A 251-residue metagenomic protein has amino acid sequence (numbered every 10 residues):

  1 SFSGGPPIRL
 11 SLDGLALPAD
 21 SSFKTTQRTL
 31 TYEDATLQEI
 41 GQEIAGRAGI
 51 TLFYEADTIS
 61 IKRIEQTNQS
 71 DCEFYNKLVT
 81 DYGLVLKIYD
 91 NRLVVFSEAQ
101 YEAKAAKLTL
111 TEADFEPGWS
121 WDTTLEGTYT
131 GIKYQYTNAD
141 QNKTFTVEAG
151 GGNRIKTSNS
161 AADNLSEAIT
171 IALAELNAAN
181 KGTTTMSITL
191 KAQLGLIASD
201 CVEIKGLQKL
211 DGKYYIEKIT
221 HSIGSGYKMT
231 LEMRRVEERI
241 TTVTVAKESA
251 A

Functional and structural regions predicted by a protein language model:
S1-E39, A113, S160-L165, S187 (+5 more regions): Beta-strand-rich assembly/attachment modules of structural machines
R9-L12, A16-P18, I50-W121: Short beta-strand-centered interaction patches in the first periplasmic/extracellular domains of large envelope
L17, T36-F53: Glycine-rich, acidic and aromatic/proline-enriched surface loops and short helix-turn segments that act as binding
K24-T26, A56, F145-V147: A short secondary-structure junction signal
L30-Q38, T67-C72, G195: Solvent-exposed, acidic/flexible segments
Q38-G41, C72-N76, G131-I132, I169-L173: Extracytoplasmic/secreted envelope proteins and their assembly/folding machinery, especially bacterial periplasmic
F115-A251: An acidic/polar, Gly/Ser/Thr-rich interaction patch typically located in mid-to-C-terminal regions of proteins
